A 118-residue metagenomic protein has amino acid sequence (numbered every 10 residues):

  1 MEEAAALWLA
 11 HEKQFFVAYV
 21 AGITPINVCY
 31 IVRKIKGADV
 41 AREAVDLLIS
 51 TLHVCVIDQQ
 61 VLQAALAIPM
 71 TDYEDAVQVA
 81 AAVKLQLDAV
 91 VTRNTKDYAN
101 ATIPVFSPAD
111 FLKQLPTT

Functional and structural regions predicted by a protein language model:
M1-V20, R33-V40, N100, L112 (+1 more regions): Short, well-structured N-terminal submotif of metal-dependent ribonuclease cores
A5-L9, V45, Q78-V79: Short amphipathic alpha-helical segments and helix-helix/interface helices
A6, T51, V83-T118: Acidic, PIN/NYN-like endoribonuclease modules and their adjacent C-terminal/linker elements
V32, P69, T102: Short, flexible helix/strand-to-coil boundary loops that buttress conserved ligand/catalytic motifs in alpha/beta
V45-T51: Extended, non-globular alpha-helical segments
H53-T95: Active-site neighborhoods of divalent-metal-dependent phosphate/nucleic-acid chemistry enzymes
